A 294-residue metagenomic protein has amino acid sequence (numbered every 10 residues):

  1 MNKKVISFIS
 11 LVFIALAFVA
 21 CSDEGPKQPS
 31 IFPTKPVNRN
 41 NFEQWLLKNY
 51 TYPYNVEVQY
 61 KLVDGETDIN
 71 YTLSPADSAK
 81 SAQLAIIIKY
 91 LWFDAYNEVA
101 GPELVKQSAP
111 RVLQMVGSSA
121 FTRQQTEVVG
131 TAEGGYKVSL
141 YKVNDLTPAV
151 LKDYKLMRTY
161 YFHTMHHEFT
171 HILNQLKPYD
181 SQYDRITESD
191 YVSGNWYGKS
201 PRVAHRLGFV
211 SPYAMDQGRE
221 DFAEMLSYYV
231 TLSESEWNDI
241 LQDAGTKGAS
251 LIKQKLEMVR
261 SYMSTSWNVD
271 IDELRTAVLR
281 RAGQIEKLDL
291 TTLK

Functional and structural regions predicted by a protein language model:
M1-K61, K287-K294: Bacterial Sec-dependent N-terminal signal peptides
G25-P26, A82-S139: Auxiliary, metal-adjacent structural segments of Zn-dependent hydrolase domains
E57-A76: Acidic/histidine-rich, surface-exposed loop or edge segments in extracytoplasmic proteins
N70-S78, T147-Y160, G208-D216, G245: Second-shell loop/turn segments in exported
Y96-M115, L176-K177, E236-A244, I271-A277: Surface-exposed patches in mature extracellular/periplasmic domains of secreted proteins
K155-D180, A223: Active-site recognition of the HExxH zinc-binding catalytic motif
Q175-G194: Short acidic alpha-helical/loop segments enriched in Asp/Glu that coordinate divalent cations
Y191-E273, R280-K294: Metalloprotease/metallohydrolase-associated module, dominated by Zn2+-dependent proteases
